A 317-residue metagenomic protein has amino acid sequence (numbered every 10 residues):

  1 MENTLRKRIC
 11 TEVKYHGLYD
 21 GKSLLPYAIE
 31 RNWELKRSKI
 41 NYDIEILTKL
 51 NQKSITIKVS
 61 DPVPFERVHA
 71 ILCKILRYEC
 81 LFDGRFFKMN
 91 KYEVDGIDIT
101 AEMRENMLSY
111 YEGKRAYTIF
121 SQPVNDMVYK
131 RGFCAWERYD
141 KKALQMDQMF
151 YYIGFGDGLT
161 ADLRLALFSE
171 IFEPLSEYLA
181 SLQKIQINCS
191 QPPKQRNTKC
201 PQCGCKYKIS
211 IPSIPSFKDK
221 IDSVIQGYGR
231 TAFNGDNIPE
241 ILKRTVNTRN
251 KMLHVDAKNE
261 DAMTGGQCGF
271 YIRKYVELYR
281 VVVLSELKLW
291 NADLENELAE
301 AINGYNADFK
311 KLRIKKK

Functional and structural regions predicted by a protein language model:
M1-Q148, F155-L159, G266-Y275, V281-K310: Charged, non-catalytic interaction/linker regions at domain boundaries that couple catalytic cores to substrate
E112-K317: Amphipathic, oligomerization/interface secondary-structure segments
